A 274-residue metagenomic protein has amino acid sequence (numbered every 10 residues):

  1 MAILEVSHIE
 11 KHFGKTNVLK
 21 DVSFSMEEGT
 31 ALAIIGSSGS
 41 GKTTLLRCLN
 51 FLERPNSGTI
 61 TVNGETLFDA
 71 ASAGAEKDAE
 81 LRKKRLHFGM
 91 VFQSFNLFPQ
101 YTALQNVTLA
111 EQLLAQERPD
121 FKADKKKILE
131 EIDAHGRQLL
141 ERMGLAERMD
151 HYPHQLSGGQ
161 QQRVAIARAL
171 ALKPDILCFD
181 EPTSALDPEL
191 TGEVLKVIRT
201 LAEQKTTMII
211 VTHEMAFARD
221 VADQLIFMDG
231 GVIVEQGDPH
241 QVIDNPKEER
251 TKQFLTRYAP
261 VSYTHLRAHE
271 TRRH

Functional and structural regions predicted by a protein language model:
N50: Helix-to-loop junction immediately C-terminal to a conserved catalytic motif
Y152-L156, Q160: Conserved ABC ATPase signature
A171-D175: A short, proline-enriched helix->beta-strand linker immediately N-terminal to the Walker B motif in ABC-type P-loop
L177-D180: Catalytic Walker B motif of ABC-type/P-loop ATPase nucleotide-binding domains
T183, T264-R273: Conserved small/polar residues in nucleotide/adenosyl-binding loops
